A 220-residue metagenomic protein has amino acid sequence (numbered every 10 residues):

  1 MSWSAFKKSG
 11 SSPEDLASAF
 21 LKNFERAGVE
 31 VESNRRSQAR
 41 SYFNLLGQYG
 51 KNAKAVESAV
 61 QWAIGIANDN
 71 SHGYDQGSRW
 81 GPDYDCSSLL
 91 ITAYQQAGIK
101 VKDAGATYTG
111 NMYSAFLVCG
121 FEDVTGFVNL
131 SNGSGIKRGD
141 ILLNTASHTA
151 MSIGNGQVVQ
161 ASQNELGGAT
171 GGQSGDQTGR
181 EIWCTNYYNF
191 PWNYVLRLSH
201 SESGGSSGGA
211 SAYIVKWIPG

Functional and structural regions predicted by a protein language model:
M1-Q61, N186-V215: Non-catalytic cell-wall polysaccharide-engagement segments
S9-L16, P82-C86, Y108-T109, S134: Short, conserved alpha-helical segments within structured domains
S18, D103-A104, I141, M151-C184: Catalytic Cys-His active-site segments of thiol-dependent hydrolases/isopeptidases
N23-V29, G81, A146-T149, G156-V158 (+1 more regions): Solvent-exposed loop/turn segments at secondary-structure junctions within structured extracellular/periplasmic domains
G47-T107, S114, C119, V124-T125 (+4 more regions): N-terminal capping segments
S114-A115, C119-L130, A169-N186: Surface-exposed intrinsically disordered loops and tails
L130-K137: Short, well-ordered loop/turn sites that connect or cap secondary structure elements
